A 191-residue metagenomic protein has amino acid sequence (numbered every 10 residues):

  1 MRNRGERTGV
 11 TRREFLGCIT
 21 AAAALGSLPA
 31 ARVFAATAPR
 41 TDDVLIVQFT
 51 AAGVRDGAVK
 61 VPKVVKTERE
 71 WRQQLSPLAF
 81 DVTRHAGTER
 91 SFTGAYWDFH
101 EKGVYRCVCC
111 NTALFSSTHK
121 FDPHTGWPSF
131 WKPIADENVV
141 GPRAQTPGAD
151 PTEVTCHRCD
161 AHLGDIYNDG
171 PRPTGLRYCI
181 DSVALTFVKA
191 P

Functional and structural regions predicted by a protein language model:
M1-V10, A21-A23: N-terminal secretory signal peptides
R13-L16: Low-complexity, Gly/Pro
C18-G26, V33: Cleavable Sec-type N-terminal signal peptides
P29-Q74: C-terminal segment of N-terminal export signals and the immediately downstream linker at the start of the mature
G53, K63-K66, R72, V82-R106 (+1 more regions): A short Gly-Trp-Pro
A79: Structured DNA-binding interfaces in DNA transaction proteins
